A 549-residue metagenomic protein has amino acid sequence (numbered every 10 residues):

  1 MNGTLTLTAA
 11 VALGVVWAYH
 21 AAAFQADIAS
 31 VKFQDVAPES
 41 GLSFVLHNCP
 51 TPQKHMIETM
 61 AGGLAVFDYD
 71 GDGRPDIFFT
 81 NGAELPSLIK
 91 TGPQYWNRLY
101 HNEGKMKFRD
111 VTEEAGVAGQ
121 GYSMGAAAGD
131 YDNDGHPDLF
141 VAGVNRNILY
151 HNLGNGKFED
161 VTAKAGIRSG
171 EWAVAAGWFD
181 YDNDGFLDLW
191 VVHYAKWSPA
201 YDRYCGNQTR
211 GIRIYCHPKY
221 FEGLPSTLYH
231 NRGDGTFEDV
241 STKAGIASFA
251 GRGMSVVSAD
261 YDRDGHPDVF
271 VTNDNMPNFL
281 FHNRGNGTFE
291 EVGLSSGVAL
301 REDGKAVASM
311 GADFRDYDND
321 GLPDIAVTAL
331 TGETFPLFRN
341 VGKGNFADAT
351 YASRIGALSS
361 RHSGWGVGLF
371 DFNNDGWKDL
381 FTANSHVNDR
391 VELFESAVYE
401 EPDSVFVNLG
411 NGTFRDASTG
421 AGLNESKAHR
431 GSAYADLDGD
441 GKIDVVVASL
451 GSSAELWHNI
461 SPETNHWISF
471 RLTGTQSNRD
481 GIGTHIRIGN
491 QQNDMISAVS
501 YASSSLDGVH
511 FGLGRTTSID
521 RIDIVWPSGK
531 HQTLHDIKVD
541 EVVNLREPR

Functional and structural regions predicted by a protein language model:
A23-K32, P50, K54, R354-A357 (+3 more regions): Gly/Ser/Thr/Pro-enriched helix-cap/hinge segments flanking short amphipathic alpha-helices
F24-Q34, L85-V111, R146-D160, G206-N207 (+6 more regions): Beta-propeller blade repeat segments, especially FG-GAP/WD-type strand-to-loop junctions in 6- to 7-bladed propeller
L42-G63, A115-A127, G166-G177, F221-L224 (+8 more regions): Repeat-based blade/solenoid architectures
K54-I57, P86-G92, Y215-Y220, F270-V271 (+5 more regions): Short consensus segments that form the blades of beta-propeller domains, in both extracellular/periplasmic
A61-G71, H101, Y122-P137, H151 (+8 more regions): Beta-propeller blade termini
R74-N81, D134-G143, L189-H193, D268-N273 (+4 more regions): Hydrophobic beta-strand segments that make up the repeating blades of beta-propeller and related beta-repeat
T80-Q94, Y194-F221, T382-Y399: Short, conserved, GDST-rich strand-edge loop motifs in beta-rich repeat architectures
E113-A128, A142-Y181, V191-K219, G223-P225 (+1 more regions): Asp-box/WD-like beta-propeller blade repeats and closely related beta-sheet repeat scaffolds
